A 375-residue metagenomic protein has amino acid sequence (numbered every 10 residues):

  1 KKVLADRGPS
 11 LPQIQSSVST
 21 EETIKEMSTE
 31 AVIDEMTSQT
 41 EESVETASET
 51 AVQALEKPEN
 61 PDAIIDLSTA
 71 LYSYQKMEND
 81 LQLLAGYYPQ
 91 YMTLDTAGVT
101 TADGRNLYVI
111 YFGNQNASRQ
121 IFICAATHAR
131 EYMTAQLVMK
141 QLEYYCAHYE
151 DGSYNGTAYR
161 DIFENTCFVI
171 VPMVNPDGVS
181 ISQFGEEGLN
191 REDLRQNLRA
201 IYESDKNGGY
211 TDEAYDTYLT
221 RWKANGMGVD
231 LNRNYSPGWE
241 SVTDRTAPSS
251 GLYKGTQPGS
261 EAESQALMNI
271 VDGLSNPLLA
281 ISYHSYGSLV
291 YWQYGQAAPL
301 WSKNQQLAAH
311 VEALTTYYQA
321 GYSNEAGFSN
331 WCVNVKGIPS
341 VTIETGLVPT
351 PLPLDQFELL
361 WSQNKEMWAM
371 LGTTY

Functional and structural regions predicted by a protein language model:
K1-V18, I24, V32-I33, E49-K57: Extreme N-terminal flexible tails
V32, M36, E42-D103: Short glycine- and acidic-rich boundary segments immediately preceding or forming the N-terminal edge of structured
P89-M92, R105-L107, A117-Q120, E164-V169 (+3 more regions): Loop/turn elements at helix/coil->beta-strand transitions in domains of secreted/extracellular proteins
T93-G98, D151-Y159, Q319-Y322: Surface-exposed patches in mature extracellular/periplasmic domains of secreted proteins
N106-G113, F328-N334: Short, surface-exposed beta-strand/loop micro-motifs that present aromatic residues
F112-R130: Catalytic-core environment of secreted peptidases
Y132-A135, K140-W292: Active-site/substrate-binding loop(s) of hydrolase catalytic cores
T217-A224, N234-Y375: Metallocarboxypeptidase
